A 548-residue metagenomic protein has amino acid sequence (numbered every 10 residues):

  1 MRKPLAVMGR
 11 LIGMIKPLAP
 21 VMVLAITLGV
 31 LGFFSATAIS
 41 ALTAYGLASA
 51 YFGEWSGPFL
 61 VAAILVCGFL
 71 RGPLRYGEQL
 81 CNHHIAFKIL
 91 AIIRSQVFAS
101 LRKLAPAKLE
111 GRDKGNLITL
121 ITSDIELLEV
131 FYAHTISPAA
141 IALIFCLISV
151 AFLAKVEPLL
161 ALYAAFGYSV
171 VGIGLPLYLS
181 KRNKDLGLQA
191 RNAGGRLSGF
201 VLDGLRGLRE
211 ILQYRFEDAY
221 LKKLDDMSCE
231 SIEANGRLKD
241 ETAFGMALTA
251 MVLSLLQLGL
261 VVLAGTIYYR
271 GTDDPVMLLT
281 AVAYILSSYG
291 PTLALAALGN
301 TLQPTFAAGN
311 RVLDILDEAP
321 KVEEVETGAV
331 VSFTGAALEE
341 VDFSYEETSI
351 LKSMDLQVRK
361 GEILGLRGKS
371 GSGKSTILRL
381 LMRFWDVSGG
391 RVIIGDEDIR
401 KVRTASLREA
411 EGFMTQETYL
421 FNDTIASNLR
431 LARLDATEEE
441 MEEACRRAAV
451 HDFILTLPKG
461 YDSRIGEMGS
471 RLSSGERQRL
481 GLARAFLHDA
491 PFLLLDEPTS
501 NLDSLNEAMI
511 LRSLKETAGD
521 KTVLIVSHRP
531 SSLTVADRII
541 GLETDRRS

Functional and structural regions predicted by a protein language model:
M1-S35, S56-L60, E78-N82, A86 (+9 more regions): Membrane-integrated ABC transporters
R2, C81, F87, S95-T119 (+6 more regions): Short intracellular "coupling" helices and adjacent cytoplasmic loop segments at the cytosolic face of multi-pass
I12-P20, K103-A107, S123-Y132, I136 (+9 more regions): An intracellular "coupling" helix at the cytosolic face of ABC transporter transmembrane type-1 domains
P17, V21-F34, A44, C67 (+2 more regions): Transmembrane helices of ABC transporter permease
V30-A38, F69-Y76, F131, T135-L147 (+3 more regions): Hydrophobic alpha-helical transmembrane bundles that constitute the permease/transmembrane domains of multi-pass
V61-R75, Y168-V170, T242-L256, D274-N300: Hydrophobic alpha-helical segments in the permease module
F216, D240, S288-D317, T424: Cytosolic ends of transmembrane helices, especially the final helix of ABC transmembrane type-1 domains
V331-S548: ABC-type nucleotide-binding domain
